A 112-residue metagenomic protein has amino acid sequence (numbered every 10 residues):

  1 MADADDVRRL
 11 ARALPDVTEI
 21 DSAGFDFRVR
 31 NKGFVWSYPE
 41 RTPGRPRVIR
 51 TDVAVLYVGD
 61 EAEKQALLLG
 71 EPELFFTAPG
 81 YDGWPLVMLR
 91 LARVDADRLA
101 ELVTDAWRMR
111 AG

Functional and structural regions predicted by a protein language model:
M1-G112: Charge-dense, helix-prone N-terminal extensions
